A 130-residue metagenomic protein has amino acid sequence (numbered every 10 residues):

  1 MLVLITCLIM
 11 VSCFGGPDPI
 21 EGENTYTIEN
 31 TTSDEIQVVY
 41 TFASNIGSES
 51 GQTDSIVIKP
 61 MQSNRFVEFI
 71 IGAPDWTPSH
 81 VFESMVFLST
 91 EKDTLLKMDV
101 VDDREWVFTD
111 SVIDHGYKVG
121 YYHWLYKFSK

Functional and structural regions predicted by a protein language model:
M1-F14: Sec-dependent bacterial lipoprotein signal peptides
C13-T27, V39-Q62, E68-K130: Intrinsically disordered, low-complexity segments enriched in small/polar residues
T27-D34: Structural motif
